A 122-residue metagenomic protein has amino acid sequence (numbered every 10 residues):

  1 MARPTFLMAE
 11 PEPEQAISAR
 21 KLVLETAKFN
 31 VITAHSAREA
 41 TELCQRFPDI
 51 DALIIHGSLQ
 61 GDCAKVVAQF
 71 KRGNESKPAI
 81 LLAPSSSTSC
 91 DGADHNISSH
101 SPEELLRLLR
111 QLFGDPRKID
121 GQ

Functional and structural regions predicted by a protein language model:
E10, I55-H56, P78-S85: Short beta-strand elements of ligand-binding domains
P13, H35-E39, E103: Acidic phosphotransfer microenvironment of two-component signaling modules
P13-I32: Two-component/phosphorelay signaling modules centered on CheY-like receiver
T33, L59-C63, S98-S99: Residue-level signal for the "D+5" position in two-component response regulator receiver
H35-A52: Acidic, metal-coordinating helix/loop segments flanking the phosphotransfer/catalytic sites of two-component signaling
I50-N74: Conserved phosphotransfer microenvironments
I80-Q122: Output/docking surface of receiver
